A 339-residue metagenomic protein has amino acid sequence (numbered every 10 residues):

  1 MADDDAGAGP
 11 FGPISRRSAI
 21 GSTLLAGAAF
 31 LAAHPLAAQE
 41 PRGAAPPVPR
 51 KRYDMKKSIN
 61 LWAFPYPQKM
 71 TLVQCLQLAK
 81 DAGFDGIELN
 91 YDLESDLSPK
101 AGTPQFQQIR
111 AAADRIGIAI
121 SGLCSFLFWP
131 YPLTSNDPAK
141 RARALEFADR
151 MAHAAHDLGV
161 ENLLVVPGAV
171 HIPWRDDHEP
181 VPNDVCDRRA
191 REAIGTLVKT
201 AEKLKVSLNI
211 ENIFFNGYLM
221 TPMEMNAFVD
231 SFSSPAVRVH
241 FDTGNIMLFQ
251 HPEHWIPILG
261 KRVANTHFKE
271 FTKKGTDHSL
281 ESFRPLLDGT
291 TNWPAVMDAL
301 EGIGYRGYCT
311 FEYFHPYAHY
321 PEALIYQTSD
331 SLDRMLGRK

Functional and structural regions predicted by a protein language model:
M1-I14: N-terminal secretory signal peptides
P13-S18, A29-A45: N-terminal twin-arginine translocation
T23-A33, P46-R52, T71-L76, R110-A119 (+3 more regions): Active-site acidic/histidine proton-transfer and metal-coordination neighborhood in alpha/beta enzyme cores
R52-K56, G86-I87, L123, R191-T290 (+2 more regions): Acidic/histidine-rich catalytic cores of soluble enzymes
I59, A79, I87, A113 (+6 more regions): Conserved, mostly hydrophobic/aromatic
W62-F64, N90-D92, S125-F128, G168-V170 (+4 more regions): Active-site beta-loop-alpha junctions enriched in small/polar residues
Q74-D92: Catalytic domains of carbohydrate-active enzymes, especially glycoside hydrolases
N90-R110, P167-V170: Glycine-rich, proline-tolerant flexible connector loops at the mouths of alpha/beta enzymes
